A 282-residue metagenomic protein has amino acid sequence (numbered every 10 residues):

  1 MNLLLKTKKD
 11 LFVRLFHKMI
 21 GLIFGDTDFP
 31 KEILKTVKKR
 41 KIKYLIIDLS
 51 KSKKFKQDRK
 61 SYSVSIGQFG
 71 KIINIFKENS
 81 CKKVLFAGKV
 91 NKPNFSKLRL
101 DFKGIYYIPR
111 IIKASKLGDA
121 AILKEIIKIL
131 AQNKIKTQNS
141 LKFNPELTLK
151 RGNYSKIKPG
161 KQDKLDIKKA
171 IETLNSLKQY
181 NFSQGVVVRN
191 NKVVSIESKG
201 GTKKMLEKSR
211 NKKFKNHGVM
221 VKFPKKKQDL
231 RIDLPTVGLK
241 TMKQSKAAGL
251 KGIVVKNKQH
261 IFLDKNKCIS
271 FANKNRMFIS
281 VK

Functional and structural regions predicted by a protein language model:
L3-L5, L11, L15-H17: Short hydrophobic targeting helices and cationic amphipathic motifs that mediate membrane/organellar targeting
M19-L49: N-terminal basic/disordered segments at the start of proteins
L22-F24, I46-I47, V84-A87, T137-K142 (+5 more regions): General beta-strand structural signal in soluble alpha/beta enzymes
T27-F29, V37, S63, K116-A120 (+2 more regions): Conserved mixed alpha/beta catalytic, RNA-binding, or beta-rich assembly cores of soluble enzyme, regulatory
E32-T36, L85, Q244, K267-C268: A short acidic, amphipathic alpha-helical/loop segment
I33, K56-R59, S96-R99, L149-G152 (+2 more regions): Short acidic, glycine/serine/threonine-rich loops at helix termini
L49-N74, E78-C81, D101-Y107, I111 (+1 more regions): Feature captures the catalytic cores and cofactor-binding loops of soluble hydro-lyases/lyases that act on carboxylate
I72-K142: N-terminal glycine-rich phosphate/adenylate-binding segment common to multiple enzyme folds
